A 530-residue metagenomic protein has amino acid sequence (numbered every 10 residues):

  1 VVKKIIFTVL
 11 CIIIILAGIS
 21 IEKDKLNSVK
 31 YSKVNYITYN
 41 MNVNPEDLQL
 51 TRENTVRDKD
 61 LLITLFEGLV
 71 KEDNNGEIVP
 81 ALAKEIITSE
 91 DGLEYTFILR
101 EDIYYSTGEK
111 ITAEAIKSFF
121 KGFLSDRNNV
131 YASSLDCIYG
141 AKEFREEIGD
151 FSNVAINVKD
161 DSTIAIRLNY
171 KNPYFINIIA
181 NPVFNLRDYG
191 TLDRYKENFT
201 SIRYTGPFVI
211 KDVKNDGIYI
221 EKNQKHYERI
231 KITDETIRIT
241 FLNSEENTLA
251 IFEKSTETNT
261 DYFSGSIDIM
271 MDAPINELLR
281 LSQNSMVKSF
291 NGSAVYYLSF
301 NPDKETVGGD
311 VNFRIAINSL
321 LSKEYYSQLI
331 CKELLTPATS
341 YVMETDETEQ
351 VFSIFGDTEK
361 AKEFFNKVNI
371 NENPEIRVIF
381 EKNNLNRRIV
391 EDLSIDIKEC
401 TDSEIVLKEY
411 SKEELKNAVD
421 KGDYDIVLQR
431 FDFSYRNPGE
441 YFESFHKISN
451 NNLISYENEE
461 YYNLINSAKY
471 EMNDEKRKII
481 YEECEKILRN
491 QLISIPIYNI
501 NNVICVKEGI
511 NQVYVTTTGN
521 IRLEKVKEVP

Functional and structural regions predicted by a protein language model:
N40-E90, K121, R203: N-terminal lobe/hinge region of extracytoplasmic solute-binding protein
T112-E114, S118, A165, E235-T236 (+3 more regions): Alpha-helical secondary-structure segments
A132-Y189: Surface-exposed binding/hinge segments that line and control ligand-binding clefts or catalytic entry sites
R167-I239, E246: Gly/Pro-rich hinge or "lid" segments in bacterial periplasmic/extracellular proteins
K225-L279: Ligand-site clamp/hinge motif
K332-V368, L385-R388: Structural transition elements
S403-L415, E440-K507, P530: Extracytoplasmic/peripheral linker and loop segments enriched in polar/acidic and small residues with frequent Thr/Pro
I504-P530: Long beta-strand-rich cores associated with HINT superfamily self-processing modules
